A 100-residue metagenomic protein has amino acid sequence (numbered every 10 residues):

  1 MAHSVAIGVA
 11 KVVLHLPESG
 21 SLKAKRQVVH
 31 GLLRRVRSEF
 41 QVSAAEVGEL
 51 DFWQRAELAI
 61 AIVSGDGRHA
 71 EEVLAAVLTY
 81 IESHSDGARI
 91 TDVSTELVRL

Functional and structural regions predicted by a protein language model:
M1-S43, Y80-E82: N-terminal first-folded block
A2-I7, E49-F52, L100: Mobile beta-alpha loop/short-helix "lid" or hinge segments that flank ligand
G8-V12, L58, T91-V93: Hydrophobic residues positioned within well-ordered beta-strands of beta-sheet architectures
V13, A45-D66: Short, charge-patterned binding micro-sites
E18, E46-G48, S94, R99: Short, well-ordered turn and helix-capping elements at secondary-structure junctions
A24, V28, F52-Q54, I62 (+2 more regions): Generic, well-ordered alpha-helical segments
S43-G48, G87-T91: Short, flexible active-site-proximal loops enriched in glycine and acidic residues
V63-L100: C-terminal structural segments of small proteins and small subunits
